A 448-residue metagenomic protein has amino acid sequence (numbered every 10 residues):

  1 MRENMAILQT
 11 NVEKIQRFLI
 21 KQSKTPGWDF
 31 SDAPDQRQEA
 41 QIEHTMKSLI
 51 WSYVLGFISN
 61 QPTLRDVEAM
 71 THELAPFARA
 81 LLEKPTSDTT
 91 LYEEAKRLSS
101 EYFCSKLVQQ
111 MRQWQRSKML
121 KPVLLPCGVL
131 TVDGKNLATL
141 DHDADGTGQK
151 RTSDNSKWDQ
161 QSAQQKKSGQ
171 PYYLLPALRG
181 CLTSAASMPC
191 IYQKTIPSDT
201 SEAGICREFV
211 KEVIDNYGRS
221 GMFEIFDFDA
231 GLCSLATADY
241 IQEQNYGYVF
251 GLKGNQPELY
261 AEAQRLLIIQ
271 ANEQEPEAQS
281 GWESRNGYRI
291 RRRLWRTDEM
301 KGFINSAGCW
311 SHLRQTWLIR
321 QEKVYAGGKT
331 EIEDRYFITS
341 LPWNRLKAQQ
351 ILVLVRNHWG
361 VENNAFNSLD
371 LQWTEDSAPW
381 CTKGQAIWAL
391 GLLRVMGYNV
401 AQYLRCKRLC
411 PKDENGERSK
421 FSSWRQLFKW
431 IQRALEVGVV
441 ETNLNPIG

Functional and structural regions predicted by a protein language model:
E3, L8-E13, D29-A33, H72 (+2 more regions): A short, flexible helix-boundary coil/loop motif
Q16-W51: Basic, short loop/linker segments at the boundary and entry of helix-turn-helix/winged-helix-like folds
F18-L19, R345-W380: Short amphipathic alpha-helical "interface-anchor" segments enriched in bulky aromatics
A40-Q109, S234, I241, W380 (+2 more regions): Short, positively charged, Gly/Tyr-enriched micro-motifs that form contact patches at catalytic or ligand/partner
S52, V67, S87-L91, P126-L137 (+7 more regions): Short, conserved catalytic/metal-binding motifs centered on acidic residues
Y92-T183: Active-site-proximal, Lys/Arg-enriched surface segment that forms a nucleic-acid-binding/basic interface patch
S156-R219: Electropositive, glycine- and tryptophan-enriched low-complexity nucleic-acid-binding patches
G247-N357: An anionic, glycine-rich sequence signature occurring as long contiguous blocks
